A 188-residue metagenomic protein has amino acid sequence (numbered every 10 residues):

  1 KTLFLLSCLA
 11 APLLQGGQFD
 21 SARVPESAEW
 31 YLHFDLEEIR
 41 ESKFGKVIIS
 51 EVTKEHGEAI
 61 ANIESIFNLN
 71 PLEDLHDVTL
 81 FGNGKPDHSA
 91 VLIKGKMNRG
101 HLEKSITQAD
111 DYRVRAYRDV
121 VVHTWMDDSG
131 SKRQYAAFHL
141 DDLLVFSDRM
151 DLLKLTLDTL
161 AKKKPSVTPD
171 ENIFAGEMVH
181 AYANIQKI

Functional and structural regions predicted by a protein language model:
K1-F4: Bacterial N-terminal signal peptides that target proteins for export
L6-Q15: Hydrophobic h-region of N-terminal signal peptides that target proteins for export in Gram-negative bacteria
P12, N68, K162-K164: Short, flexible coil/linker elements and helix-boundary hinge sites characteristic of intrinsically disordered
G16-S131, I173-I188: Structural boundary/hinge residues at secondary-structure and domain interfaces
K132-I188: A conserved glycine-rich beta-strand in the N-terminal activation segment of trypsin-fold
